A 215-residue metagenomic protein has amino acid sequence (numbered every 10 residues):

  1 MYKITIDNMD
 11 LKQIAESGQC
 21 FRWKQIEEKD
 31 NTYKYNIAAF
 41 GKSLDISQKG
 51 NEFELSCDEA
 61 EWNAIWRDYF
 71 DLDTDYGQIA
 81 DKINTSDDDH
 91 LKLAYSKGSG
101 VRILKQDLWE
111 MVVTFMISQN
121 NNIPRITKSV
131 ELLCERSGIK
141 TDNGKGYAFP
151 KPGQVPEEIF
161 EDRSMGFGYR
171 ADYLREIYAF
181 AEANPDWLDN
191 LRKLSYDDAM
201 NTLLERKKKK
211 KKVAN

Functional and structural regions predicted by a protein language model:
M1-N215: HhH-family (HhH-GPD) DNA N-glycosylase catalytic core used in base-excision repair
